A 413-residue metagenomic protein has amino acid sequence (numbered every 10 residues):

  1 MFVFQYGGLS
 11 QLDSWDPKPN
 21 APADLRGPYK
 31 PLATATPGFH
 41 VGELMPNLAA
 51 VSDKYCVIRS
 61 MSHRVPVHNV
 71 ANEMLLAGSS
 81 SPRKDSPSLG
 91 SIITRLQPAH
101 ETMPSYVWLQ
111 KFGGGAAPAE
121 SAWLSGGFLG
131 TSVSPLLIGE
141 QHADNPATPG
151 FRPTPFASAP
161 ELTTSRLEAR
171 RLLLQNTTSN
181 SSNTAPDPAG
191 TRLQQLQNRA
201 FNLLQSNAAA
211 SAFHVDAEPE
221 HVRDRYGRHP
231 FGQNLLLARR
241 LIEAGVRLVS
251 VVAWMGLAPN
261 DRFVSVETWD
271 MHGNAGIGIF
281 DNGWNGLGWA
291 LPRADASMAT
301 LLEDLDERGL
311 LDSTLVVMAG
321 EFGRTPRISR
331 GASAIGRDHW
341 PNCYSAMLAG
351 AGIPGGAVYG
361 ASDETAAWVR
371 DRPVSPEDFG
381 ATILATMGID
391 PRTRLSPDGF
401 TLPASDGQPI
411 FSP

Functional and structural regions predicted by a protein language model:
F2-P413: Ligand-binding pockets and gating/stacking loops
